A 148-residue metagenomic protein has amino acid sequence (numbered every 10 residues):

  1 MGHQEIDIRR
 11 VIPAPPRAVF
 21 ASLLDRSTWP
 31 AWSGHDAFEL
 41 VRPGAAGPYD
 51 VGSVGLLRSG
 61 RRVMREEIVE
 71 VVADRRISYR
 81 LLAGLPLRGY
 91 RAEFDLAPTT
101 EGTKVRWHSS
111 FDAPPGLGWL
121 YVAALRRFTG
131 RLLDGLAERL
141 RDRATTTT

Functional and structural regions predicted by a protein language model:
M1-A45: Hydrophobic ligand-binding cavity/cleft-lining segments
H3-R9, V54, V63, R76 (+2 more regions): Intrinsic-disorder/low-complexity, polar/charged segments enriched in Ser/Thr/Lys/Arg/Asp/Glu/Gln
I8-R10, M64-E70, L81, Y90-P98 (+1 more regions): Hydrophobic/aromatic beta-strand elements that line small-molecule binding cavities or substrate pockets in beta-rich
P13-R17, V69-D74, D95-K104: A short, structured loop/turn motif at beta-sheet edges
A31, L40-G84, G135-T148: Glycine-rich portal/gate segments that line the openings of hydrophobic small-molecule binding cavities
G60, P86, A113-L117: Short, cysteine-centered beta-strand-loop-beta hairpins and adjacent loop/turn segments enriched in charged/polar
E93-W119: A mid-sequence interfacial segment
S110-T148: A conserved amphipathic terminal alpha-helix motif
